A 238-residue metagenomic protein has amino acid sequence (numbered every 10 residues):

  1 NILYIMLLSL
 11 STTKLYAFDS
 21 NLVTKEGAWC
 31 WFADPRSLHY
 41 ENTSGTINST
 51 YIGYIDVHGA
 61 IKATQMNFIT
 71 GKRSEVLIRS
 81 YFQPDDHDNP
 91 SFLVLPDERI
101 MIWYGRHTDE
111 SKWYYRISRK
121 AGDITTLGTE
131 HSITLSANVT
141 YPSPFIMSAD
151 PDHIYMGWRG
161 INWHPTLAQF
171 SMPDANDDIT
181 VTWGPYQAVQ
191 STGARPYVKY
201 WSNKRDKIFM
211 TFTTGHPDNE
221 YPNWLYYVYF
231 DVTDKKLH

Functional and structural regions predicted by a protein language model:
N1-K14: Bacterial N-terminal signal peptides
F18-H238: Extracellular, repeat-based ectodomains that mediate carbohydrate processing or recognition
